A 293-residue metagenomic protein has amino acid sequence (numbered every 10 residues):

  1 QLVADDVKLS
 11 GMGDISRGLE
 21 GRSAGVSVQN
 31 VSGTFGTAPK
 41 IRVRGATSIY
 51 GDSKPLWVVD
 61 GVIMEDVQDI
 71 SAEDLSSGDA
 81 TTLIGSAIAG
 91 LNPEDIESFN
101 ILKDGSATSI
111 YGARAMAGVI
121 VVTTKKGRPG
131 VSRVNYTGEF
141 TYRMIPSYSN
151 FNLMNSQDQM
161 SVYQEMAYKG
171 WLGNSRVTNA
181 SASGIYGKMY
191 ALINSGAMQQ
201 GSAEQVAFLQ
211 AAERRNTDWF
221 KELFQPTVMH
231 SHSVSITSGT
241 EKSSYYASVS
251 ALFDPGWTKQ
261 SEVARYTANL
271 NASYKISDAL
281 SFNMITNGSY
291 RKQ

Functional and structural regions predicted by a protein language model:
Q1-N269, Y274-R291: Short, small/polar-rich motifs associated with maturation and membrane association, primarily at protein termini
